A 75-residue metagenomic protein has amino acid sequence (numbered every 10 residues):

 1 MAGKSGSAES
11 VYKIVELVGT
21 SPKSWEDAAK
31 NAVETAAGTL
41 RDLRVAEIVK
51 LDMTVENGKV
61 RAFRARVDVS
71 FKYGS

Functional and structural regions predicted by a protein language model:
A2-S75: N-terminal, polar/charged subdomain of small-to-medium soluble alpha/beta proteins
